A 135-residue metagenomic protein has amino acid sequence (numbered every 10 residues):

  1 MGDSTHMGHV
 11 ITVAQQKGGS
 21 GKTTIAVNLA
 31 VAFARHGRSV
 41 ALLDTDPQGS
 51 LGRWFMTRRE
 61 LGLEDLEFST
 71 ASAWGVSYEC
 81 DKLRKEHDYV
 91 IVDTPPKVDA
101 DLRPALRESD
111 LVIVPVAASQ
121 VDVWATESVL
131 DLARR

Functional and structural regions predicted by a protein language model:
M1-R135: P-loop NTP-binding core
